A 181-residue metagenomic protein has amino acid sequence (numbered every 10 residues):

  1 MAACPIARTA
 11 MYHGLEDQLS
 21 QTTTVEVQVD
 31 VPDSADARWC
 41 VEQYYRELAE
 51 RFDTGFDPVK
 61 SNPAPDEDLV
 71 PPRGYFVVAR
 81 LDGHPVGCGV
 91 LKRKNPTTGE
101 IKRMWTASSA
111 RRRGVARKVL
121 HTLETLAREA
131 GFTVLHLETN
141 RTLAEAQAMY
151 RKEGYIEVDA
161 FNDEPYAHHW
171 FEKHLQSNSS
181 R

Functional and structural regions predicted by a protein language model:
T9-G14, Q18-Q21, P32, C40 (+3 more regions): C-terminal "cap" of GNAT-fold acetyltransferases
T22-K102, A107, L120-H121, L126 (+2 more regions): Acetyl-CoA-dependent GNAT
A35, R113, A144: Loop/helix-junction capping segments adjacent to catalytic residues or to phosphate/diphosphate-binding pockets
G83, G87, G114-A116, G131 (+1 more regions): Conserved phosphate-binding and hydrolysis motifs of nucleotide-dependent enzymes
T97, R113, E129-T133: Short coil/turn segments at alpha/beta junctions that flank glycine-rich nucleotide-binding fingerprints
T106, R112-T125, A148-K152: Conserved acetyl-CoA-binding loop-helix of GNAT-fold acetyltransferases
L120, L126-T139: Conserved GNAT acetyl-CoA-binding A-motif
